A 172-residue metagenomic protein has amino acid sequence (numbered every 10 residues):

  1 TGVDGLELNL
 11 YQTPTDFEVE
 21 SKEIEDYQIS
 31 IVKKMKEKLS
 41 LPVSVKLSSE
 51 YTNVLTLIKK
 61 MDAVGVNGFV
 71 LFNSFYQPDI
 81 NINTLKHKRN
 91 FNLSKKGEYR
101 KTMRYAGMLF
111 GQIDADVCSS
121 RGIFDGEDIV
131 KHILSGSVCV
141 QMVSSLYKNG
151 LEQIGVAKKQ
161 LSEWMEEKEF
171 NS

Functional and structural regions predicted by a protein language model:
V3-K38, L47-S48: Metal-dependent enolase-superfamily TIM-barrel catalytic cores that perform enediolate-based chemistry
G5-P14, G68-P78, G122-I123, D128-V156: Glycine-rich phosphate-binding active-site loops on the catalytic face of alpha/beta enzymes
L10-D26, L57-G111, A115, N149: Glycine/Thr-rich beta-alpha phosphate-binding loop at enzyme active sites
Q28-K33, L55-K59, M103-G107, I129 (+2 more regions): Generic structural signal for well-ordered alpha-helices, preferentially at hydrophobic/aromatic core positions
V43-T52: Conserved strand-turn element in the central/C-terminal portion of the radical SAM core barrel that lines
K46, F69, L109, H132 (+1 more regions): Conserved, mostly hydrophobic/aromatic
Y51-V64, M108-V117, I123-V140: Catalytic cores of alpha/beta
I80-K95, I133, S145-F170: C-terminal helical cap(s) of enzyme catalytic domains, especially alpha/beta-barrels
